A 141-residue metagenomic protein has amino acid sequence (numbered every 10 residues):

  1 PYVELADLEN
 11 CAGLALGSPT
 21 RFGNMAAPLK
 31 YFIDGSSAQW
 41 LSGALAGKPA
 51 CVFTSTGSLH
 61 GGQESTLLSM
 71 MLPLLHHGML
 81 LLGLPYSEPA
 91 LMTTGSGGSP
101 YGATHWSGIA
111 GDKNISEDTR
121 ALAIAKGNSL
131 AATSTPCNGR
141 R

Functional and structural regions predicted by a protein language model:
P1-M92: Helix-loop-strand module that forms the ligand-binding subsite of alpha/beta enzymes
P85-R141: Glycine-rich phosphate/pyrophosphate-binding loop and the adjoining helix
